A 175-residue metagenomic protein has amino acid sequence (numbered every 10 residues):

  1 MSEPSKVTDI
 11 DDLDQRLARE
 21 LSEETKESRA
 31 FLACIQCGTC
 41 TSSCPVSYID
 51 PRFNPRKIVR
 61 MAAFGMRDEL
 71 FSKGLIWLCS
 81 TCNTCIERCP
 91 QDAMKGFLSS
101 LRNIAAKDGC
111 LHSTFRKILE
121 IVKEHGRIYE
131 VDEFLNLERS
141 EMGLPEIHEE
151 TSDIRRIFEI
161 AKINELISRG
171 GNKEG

Functional and structural regions predicted by a protein language model:
M1-A33, T39-S43, S47-R60, R67 (+1 more regions): Non-ligating segments of multi-cofactor redox enzymes
C34-C40, C44, C79-C85, C89: Short cysteine clusters
R60-M61, W77-S80: Contiguous, well-ordered alpha-helical segments that form the cores/surfaces of helical PPI scaffolds
M66-I76: Short linker/helix segments within small regulatory modules
